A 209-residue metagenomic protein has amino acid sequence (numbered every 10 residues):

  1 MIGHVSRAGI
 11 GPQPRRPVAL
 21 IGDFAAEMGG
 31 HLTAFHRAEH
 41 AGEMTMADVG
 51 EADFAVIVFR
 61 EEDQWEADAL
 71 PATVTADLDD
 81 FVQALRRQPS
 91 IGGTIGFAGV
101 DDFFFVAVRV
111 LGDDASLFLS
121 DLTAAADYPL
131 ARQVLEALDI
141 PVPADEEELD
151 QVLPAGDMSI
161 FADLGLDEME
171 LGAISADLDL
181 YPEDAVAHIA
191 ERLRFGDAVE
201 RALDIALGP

Functional and structural regions predicted by a protein language model:
M1-M44: N-terminal amphipathic/basic-hydrophobic helices that include classical n-h-c signal peptides and signal-anchor
H4, P71-T75, I160: Short, exposed beta-strand "edge-strand" segments with a Pro/Gly-rich flavor and a Y/T-containing core
G29, T33-H36, H40-L70: Short, extreme N-terminal leader segments that mark the start of a protein/domain
A47-G50, D63-Q64, A69-D127: Compact, well-ordered interaction domains used in eukaryotic information-processing assemblies
A55-I57, F97, F118, V134: Generic structural hydrophobic/aromatic packing signal, biased to beta-strands
V56-F59, V108, A162-D163: Short amphipathic alpha-helical segments, especially helix-boundary/capping motifs
D127-P209: Charged, compositionally biased boundary regions
